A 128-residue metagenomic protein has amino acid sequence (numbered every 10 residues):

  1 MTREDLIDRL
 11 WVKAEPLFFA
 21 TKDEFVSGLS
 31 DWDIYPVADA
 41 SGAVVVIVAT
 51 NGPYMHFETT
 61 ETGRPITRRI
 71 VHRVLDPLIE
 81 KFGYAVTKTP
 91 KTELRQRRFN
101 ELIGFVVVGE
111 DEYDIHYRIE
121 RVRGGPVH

Functional and structural regions predicted by a protein language model:
M1-T21: Short amphipathic alpha-helix that is part of the acyltransferase structural core
E24-A43: A short helix-loop-beta-strand connector motif used in the catalytic cores of GNAT acetyltransferases and, in some
A40-I47, P53: Glycine-rich phosphate/pyrophosphate-binding loop shared by adenosine-nucleotide-utilizing enzymes
Y54-I70: A short, internal acetyl-CoA/4′-phosphopantetheine-binding micro-motif in the GNAT/acyltransferase core
I70-Y84: Conserved acyl-CoA
V86-E101, D111: Conserved beta-strand-loop-alpha-helix junction that forms the acyl-donor binding cleft
V106-I119: Conserved catalytic-core motifs of GNAT/GCN5-like acyltransferases
V122-H128: Short, charged/polar, Gly/Pro-enriched secondary-structure boundary elements
